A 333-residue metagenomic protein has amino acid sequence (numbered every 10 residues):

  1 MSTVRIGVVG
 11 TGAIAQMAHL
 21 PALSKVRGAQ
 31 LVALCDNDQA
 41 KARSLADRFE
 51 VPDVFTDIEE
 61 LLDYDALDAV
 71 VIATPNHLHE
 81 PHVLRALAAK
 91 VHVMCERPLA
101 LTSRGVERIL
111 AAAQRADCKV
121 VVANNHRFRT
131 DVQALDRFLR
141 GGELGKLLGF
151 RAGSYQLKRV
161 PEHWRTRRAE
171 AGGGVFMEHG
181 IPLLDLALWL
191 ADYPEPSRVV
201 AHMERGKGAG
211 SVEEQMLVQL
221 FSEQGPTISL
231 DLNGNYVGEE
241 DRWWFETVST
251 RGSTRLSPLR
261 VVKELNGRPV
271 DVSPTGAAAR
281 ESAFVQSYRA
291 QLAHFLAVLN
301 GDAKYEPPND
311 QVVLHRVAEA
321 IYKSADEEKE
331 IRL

Functional and structural regions predicted by a protein language model:
M1-F49, L296: N-terminal Rossmann-like dinucleotide-binding module
M1-T3, A69-I72, E107, R115 (+1 more regions): C-terminal helix-rich "cap/oligomerization" subdomain common to oxidoreductases
I14, A279-A293: Active-site loop of classical SDR/Rossmann-like NAD(P)-dependent oxidoreductases, centered on the catalytic Tyr-X3-Lys
A29-A33, D68-V70, G173-G174: Short active-site oxyanion
A33, D53, A69, G149 (+1 more regions): Short, Asp-centered acidic motifs that coordinate Mg2+ and/or phosphate in catalytic or ligand-binding sites
D38, F49-A112: Beta-loop-alpha module in the N-terminal Rossmann-like domain of NAD(P)-dependent dehydrogenases, especially those
K119, H126-A209, E328: Predominantly a Rossmann-like dinucleotide-binding segment in NAD(P)-dependent oxidoreductases
D185-R260, R289-K304, A320: Contiguous beta-strand/loop segments that form the cofactor/metal-binding neighborhood of enzyme cores
